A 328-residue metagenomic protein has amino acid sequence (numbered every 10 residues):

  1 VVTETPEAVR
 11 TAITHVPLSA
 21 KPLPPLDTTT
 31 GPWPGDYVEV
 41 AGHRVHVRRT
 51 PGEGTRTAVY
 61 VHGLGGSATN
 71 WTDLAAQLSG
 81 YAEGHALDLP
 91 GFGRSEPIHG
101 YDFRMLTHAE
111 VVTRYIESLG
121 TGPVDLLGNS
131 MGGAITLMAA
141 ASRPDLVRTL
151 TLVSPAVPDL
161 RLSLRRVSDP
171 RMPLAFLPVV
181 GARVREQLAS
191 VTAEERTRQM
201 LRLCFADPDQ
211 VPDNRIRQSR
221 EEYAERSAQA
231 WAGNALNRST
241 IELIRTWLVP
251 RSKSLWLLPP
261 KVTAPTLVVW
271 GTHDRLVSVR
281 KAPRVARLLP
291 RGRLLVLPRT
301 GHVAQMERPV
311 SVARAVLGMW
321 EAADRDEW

Functional and structural regions predicted by a protein language model:
V1-A58, S79-A82, E110, G120-G122 (+2 more regions): Alpha/beta-hydrolase fold catalytic core
H43-E96: Conserved HGGG/HGGXW glycine-rich cap/lid loop of the alpha/beta-hydrolase fold
G122-V167: Conserved hydrolase catalytic core segment
Q187-K261: Conserved alpha/beta-hydrolase catalytic His-Asp/Glu region
W247-P250, H273-V277: Acidic catalytic loop of the alpha/beta-hydrolase fold
L255, S278-R287: Short alpha-helix in the alpha/beta-hydrolase fold that links the catalytic acid
V262, V268-W270: Short beta-strand/loop motif that positions the catalytic acidic residue of the alpha/beta-hydrolase fold
P290-W328: Catalytic active-site module of serine/aspartate enzymes centered on a nucleophile-bearing elbow/loop
